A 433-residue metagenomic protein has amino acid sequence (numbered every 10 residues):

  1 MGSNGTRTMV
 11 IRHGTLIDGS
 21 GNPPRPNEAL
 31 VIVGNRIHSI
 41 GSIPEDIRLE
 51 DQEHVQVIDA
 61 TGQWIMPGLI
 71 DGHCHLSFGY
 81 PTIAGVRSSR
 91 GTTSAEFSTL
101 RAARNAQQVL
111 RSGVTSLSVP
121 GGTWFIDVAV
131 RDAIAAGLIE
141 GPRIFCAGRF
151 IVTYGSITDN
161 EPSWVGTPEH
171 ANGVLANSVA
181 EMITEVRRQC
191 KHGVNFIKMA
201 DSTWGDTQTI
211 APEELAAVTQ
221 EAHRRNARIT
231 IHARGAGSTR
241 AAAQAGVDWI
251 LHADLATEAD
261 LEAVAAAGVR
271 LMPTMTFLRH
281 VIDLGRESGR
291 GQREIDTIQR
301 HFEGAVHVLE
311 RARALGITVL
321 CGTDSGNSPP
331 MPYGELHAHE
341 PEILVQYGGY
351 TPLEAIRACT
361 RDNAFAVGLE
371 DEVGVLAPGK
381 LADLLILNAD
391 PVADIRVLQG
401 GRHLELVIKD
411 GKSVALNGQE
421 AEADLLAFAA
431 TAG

Functional and structural regions predicted by a protein language model:
M1-R7, L16, S20-M66: Histidine-rich, glycine-flanked metal-binding segment
Q63-L138, Y154-I157, A242-A245: Metal-associated gating/positioning segment near the N- to mid-region
L76-S98, Q107-L110, E140-G141, T153-A171 (+1 more regions): Active-site gating loops and adjacent loop-to-helix segments of metal-dependent hydrolytic enzymes
S88-R90, R224, E303-D390: His/Asp/Glu-enriched, well-ordered alpha-helical/loop segment that forms or immediately abuts the divalent-metal
R101-D127, G141-F150, C190-W204, R228 (+3 more regions): Divalent metal-dependent hydrolysis catalytic cores, especially in the metallo-beta-lactamase
Y154, M199-H307, S325-P329, G348-G349 (+3 more regions): Active-site core of metal-dependent hydrolases
E161-A216: Active-site gating/metal-coordination segments in enzymes
R361, P378-L425: C-terminal cap of metal-dependent C-N hydrolases
